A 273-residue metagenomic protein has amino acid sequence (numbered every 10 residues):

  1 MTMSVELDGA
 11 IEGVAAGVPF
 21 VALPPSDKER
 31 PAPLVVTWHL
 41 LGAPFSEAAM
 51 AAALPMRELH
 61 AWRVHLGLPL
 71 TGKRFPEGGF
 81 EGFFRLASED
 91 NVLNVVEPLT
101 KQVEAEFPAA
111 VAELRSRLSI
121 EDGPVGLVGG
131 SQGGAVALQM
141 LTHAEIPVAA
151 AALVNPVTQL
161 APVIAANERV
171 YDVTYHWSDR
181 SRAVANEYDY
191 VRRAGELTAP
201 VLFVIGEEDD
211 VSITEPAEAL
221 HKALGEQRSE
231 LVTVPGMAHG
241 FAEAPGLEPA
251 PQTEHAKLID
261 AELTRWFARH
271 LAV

Functional and structural regions predicted by a protein language model:
G17-G78: Short, surface-exposed "cap/lid" segments of acyl-processing enzymes
L41, S131, V157, E207-E208: Residue-level signal for short, function-critical loop segments
R74-S88, A166-V170, G246-L247: Short, flexible, mixed-charge acidic loops at enzyme active sites
F84-L118: Alpha/beta-hydrolase active-site loop
E89-Q102, V173-A185, P251-E254: A short acidic, glycine-rich active-site loop that binds or catalyzes chemistry on phosphate/adenosine moieties
P108-D172: Primarily recognizes the serine-hydrolase "nucleophile elbow" in alpha/beta-hydrolase and SGNH/GDSL folds
A161-E226: The feature captures the conserved acid-bearing segment of alpha/beta-hydrolase catalytic domains
E226-V273: C-terminal catalytic histidine-bearing segment of alpha/beta-hydrolase fold enzymes
